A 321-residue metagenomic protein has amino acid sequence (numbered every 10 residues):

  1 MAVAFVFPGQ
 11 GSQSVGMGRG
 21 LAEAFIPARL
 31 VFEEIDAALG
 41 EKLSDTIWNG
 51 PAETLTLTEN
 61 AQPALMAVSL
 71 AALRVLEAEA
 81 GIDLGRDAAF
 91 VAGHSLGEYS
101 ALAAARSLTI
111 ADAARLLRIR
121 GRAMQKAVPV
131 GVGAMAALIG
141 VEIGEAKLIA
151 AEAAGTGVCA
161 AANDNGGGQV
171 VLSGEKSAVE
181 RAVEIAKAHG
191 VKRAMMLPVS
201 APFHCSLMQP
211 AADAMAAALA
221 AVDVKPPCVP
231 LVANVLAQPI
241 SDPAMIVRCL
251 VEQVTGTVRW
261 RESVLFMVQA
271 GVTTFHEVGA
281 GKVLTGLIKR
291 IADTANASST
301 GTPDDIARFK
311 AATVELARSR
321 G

Functional and structural regions predicted by a protein language model:
M1-K147, L197, T274-R308, R320: FabD-like malonyl-/acyl-CoA
Q10-S12, A37-L39, A104-G256: Alpha/beta catalytic cores of group-transfer enzymes, especially the acyltransferase/condensing modules of polyketide
E23, E152-A154, K187-H189, T285 (+2 more regions): Short, solvent-exposed amphipathic alpha-helical segments in soluble enzyme and RNA/protein-processing domains
S69, A214-V222, S241-V258, F275 (+4 more regions): Non-catalytic peripheral regions of patatin-like phospholipases
S95, D223, G271: Conserved functional loop/turn residues at catalytic and ligand-binding sites
K187, V268-G271: Non-catalytic positions within long, well-ordered alpha-helices that form the structural scaffold/packing of enzyme
R261-L265: Short hydrophobic/charged patches on amphipathic alpha-helices used for structural packing and interfaces
